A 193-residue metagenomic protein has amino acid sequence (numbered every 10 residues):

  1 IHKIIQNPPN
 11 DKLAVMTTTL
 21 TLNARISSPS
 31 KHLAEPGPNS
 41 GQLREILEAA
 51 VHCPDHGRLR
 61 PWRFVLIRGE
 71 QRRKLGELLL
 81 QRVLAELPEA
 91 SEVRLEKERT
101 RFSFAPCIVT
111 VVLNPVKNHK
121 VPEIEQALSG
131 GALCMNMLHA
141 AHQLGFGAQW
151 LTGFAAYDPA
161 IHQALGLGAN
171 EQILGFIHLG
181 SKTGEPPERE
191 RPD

Functional and structural regions predicted by a protein language model:
I1-V15: N-terminal amphipathic/basic-hydrophobic helices that include classical n-h-c signal peptides and signal-anchor
K12-F104: N-terminal amphipathic, basic helical "cap/leader" segment at the start of enzyme domains
T17-S30, I173-D193: C-terminal helix-cap and adjacent tail motif
A50, V109, P115-Q163: Small-aliphatic-rich amphipathic alpha-helix that forms the alpha element of a beta-alpha
L84, S103-V116: Acidic-glycine-rich active-site phosphate/pyrophosphate-binding loop
I161-L174: Short, electropositive alpha-helical surface patch
